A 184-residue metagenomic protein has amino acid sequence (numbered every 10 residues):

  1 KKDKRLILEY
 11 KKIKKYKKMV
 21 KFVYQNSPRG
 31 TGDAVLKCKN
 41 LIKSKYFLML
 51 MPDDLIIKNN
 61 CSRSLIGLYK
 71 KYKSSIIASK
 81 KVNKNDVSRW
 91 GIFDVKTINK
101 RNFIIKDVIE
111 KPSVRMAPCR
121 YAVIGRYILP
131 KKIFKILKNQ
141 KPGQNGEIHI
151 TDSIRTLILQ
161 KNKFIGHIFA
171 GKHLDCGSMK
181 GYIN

Functional and structural regions predicted by a protein language model:
K1-I7: A charged helix-plus-loop insertion that forms the helical arch/lid used to bind and gate nucleic-acid substrates
I7-V95, K138: Conserved beta-loop-beta/alpha segment of the NTase-like Rossmann-fold superfamily that binds/positions NTPs
L48, S62, I66-G67, N99-D175 (+1 more regions): Catalytic-core segments of class I nucleotidyltransferases/pyrophosphorylases that form NMP-activated intermediates
